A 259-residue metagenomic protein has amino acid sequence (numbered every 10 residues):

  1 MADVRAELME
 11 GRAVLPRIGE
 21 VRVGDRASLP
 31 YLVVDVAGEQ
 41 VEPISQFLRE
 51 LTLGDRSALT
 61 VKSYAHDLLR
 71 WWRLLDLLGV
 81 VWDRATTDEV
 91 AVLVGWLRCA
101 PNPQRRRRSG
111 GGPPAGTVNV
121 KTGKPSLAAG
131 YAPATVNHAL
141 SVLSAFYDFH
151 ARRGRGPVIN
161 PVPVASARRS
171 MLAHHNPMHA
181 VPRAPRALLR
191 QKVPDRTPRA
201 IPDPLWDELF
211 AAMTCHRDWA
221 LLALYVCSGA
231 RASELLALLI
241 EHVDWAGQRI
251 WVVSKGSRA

Functional and structural regions predicted by a protein language model:
M1-L69, R73, V92-G95, R152: Basic/aromatic DNA-contact patch characteristic of tyrosine site-specific recombinases
I44-T60, L69-H179, E208: N-terminal core-binding DNA-recognition domain of tyrosine recombinases/integrases
L69, G95, V226, I240-E241: Short amphipathic alpha-helical surface patches that mediate protein-protein
V118-S126, L188-K192, W251-V253: Major-groove DNA-contacting interfaces characterized by cationic-aromatic clusters
A134, S141-S144, D218-L222, Q248: Generic beta-strand structural signal
V164-D203: Short, flexible helix-coil linker/hinge segments at the edges of structured domains or between repeats
V193-A232, L236, G256-R258: Basic, Lys/Arg- and aromatic-enriched nucleic-acid-binding interface segment
S233, A237-A259: Conserved tyrosine-mediated DNA breakage-rejoining catalytic core shared by Y-recombinases
